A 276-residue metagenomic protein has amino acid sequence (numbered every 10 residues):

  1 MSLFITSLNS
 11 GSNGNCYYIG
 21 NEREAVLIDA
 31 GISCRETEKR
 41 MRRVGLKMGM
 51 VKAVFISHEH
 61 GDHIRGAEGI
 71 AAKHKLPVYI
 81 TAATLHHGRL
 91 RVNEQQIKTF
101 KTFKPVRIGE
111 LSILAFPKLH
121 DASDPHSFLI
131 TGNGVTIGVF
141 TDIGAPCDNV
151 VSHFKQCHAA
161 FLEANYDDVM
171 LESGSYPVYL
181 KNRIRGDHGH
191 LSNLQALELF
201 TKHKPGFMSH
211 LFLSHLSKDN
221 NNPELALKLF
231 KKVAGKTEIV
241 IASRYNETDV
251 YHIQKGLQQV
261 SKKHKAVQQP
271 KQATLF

Functional and structural regions predicted by a protein language model:
M1-V44, H126-T141, A159: Conserved beta-strand hairpin/beta-sheet module of binuclear metal-dependent hydrolase folds, prominently
N13, H60-I64, L85-H87, A122-S123 (+3 more regions): Active-site environment of divalent metal-dependent phosphoester hydrolases
I28-G31, V51-E59, Y79-A82, G138-D142 (+3 more regions): Active-site neighborhood of phospho(di)ester-bond hydrolases with catalytic His/Asp-centered motifs
C34-I80, H158: Active-site metal-binding motif and surrounding structural segment of the metallo-beta-lactamase
R65-H74, H87-L90, N221-K228: Metal-dependent catalytic neighborhoods of phosphoester/phosphodiester hydrolases
T81-V135: Metallo-beta-lactamase
D148-R244: Cap/insert and terminal regions of metallo-dependent hydrolase folds
E224-F276: C-terminal regulatory/interaction regions
